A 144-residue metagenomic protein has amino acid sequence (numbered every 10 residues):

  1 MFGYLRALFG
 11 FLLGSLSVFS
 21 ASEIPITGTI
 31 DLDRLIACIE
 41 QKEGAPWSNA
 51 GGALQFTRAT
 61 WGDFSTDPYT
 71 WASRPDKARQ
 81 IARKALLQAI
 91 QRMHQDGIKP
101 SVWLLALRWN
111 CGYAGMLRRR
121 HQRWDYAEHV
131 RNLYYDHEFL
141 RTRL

Functional and structural regions predicted by a protein language model:
M1-D31, L140-L144: N-terminal secretory targeting signals
P25-D33, P46-L54, W71-R79, I98-V102 (+1 more regions): Solvent-exposed, acidic/flexible segments
T27-P46, A82, L104-Y113: Short, functionally critical alpha-helical segments immediately adjacent to catalytic or ligand/cofactor-binding
A45-P46, R92, G115, L140: A general structural signal for well-ordered secondary-structure junctions
S48-D67, W109: Substrate-binding/active-site groove segments that recognize and process beta-1,4-linked N-acetyl-hexosamine
D63-M116, R131-Y135: Alpha-helical segment that forms one wall of the substrate-binding/catalytic cleft in peptidoglycan-active domains
H129-L144: Cell-wall glycan
